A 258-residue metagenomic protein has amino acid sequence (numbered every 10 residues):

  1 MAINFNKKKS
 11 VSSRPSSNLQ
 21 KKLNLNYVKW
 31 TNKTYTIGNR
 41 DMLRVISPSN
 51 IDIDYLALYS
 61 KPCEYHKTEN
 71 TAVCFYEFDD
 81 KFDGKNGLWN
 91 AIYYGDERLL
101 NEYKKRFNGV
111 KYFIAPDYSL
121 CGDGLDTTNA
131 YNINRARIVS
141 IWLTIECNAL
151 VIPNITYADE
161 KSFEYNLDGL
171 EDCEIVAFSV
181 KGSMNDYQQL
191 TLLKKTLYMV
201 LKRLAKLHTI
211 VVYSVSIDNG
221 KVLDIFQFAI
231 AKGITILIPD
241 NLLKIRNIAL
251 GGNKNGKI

Functional and structural regions predicted by a protein language model:
M1-N50, D54, I230-I258: C-terminal accessory extensions appended to soluble enzyme cores
Q20, Y27-Y131: N-terminal accessory/assembly segment that mediates macromolecular interactions
H66-K67, D79, I92-R246: Eukaryote-skewed repeat-based solenoidal scaffolds used as protein-protein interaction platforms, primarily
